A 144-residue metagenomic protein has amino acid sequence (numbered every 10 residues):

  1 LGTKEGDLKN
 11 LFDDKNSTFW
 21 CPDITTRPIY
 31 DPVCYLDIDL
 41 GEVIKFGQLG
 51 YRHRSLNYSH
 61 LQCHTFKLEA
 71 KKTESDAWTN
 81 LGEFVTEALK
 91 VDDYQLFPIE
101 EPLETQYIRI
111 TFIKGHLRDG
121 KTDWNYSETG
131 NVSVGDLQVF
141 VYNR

Functional and structural regions predicted by a protein language model:
L1-K4: Short, solvent-exposed loop/edge segments of extracellular or virion-exposed proteins
G6, N10-N80, V91-R144: Aromatic, loop-rich ligand-recognition surfaces of beta-strand-rich domains
E83-T86: Short loop/turn motifs that cap or connect beta-strands within the blades of beta-propeller-type repeat domains
